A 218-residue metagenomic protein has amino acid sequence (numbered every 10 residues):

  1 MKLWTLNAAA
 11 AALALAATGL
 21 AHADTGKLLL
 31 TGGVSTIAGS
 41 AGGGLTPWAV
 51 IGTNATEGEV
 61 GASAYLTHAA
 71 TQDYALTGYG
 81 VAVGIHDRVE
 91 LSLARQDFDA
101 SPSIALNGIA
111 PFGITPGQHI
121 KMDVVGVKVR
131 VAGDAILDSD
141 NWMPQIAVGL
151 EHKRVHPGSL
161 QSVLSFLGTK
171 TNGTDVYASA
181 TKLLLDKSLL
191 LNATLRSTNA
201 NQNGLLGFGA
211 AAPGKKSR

Functional and structural regions predicted by a protein language model:
M1-V34: Cleavable N-terminal export/targeting peptides
N7-A12, G19-A21, L91, L137 (+2 more regions): A generic structural micro-environment signature that highlights single residues at secondary-structure boundaries
A23-V176, T181-L185: Transmembrane beta-barrel domains of Gram-negative outer membranes and organellar outer membranes
S165-R218: Detector for outer-membrane/organellar transmembrane beta-barrel domains, recognizing the amphipathic beta-strand
